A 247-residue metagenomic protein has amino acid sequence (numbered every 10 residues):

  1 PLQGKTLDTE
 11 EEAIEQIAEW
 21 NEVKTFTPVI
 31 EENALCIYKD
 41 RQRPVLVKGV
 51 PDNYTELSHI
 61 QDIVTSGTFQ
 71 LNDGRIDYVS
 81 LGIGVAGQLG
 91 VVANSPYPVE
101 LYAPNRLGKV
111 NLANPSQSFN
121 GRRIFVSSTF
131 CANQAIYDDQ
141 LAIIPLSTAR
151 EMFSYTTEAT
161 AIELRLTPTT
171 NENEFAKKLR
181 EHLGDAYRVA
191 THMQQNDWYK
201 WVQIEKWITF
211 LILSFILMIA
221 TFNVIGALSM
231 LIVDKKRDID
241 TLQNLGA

Functional and structural regions predicted by a protein language model:
P1-L46, D52, E56, D62-R75: Hydrophobic, regular-secondary-structure patches
A18-K24, L89, Y187, K206: Structural motif
T55, V85-A86, A149: A generic structural signal for short hydrophobic patches within well-formed alpha-helices
D77-Y78, L141: A residue-level structural signature of the nucleotidyltransferase/glycosyltransferase Rossmann-like core
L81-P96: Short, solvent-exposed hinge/capping segments at secondary-structure junctions
N94-A186: Basic-flanked hydrophobic alpha-helices used for secretion and membrane insertion
Q134, P168-I225, L231-D234: Peri-transmembrane interface segments
